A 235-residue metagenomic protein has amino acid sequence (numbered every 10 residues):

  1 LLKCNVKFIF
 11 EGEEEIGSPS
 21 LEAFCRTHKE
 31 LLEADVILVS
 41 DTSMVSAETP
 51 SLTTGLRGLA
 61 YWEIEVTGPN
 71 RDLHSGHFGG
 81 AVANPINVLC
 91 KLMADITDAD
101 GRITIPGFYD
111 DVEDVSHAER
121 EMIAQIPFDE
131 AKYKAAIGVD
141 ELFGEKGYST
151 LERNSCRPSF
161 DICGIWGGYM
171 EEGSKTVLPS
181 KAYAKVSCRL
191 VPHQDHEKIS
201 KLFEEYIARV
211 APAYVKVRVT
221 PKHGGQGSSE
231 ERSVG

Functional and structural regions predicted by a protein language model:
L1-G55: Acidic/histidine-rich catalytic neighborhood of metal-dependent amide-processing enzymes
G12-E14, E33, G55-G68, I86: Internal, well-ordered domain-core segments that constitute the primary functional module of diverse proteins
V45-A47, Y61-E63, T67-G235: Metal-dependent amide/peptide-bond hydrolase catalytic core, centered on the "pita-bread" metallohydrolase fold
